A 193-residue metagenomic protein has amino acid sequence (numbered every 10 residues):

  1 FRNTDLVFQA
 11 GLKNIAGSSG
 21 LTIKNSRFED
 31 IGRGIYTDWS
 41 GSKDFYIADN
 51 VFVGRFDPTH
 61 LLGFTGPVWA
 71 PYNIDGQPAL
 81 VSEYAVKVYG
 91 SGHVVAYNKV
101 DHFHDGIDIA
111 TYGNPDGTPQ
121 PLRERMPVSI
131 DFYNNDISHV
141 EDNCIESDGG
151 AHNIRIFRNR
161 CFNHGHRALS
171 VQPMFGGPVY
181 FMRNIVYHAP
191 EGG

Functional and structural regions predicted by a protein language model:
R2-N3, S19-D30, G41-Y84, Y89-G106 (+3 more regions): Right-handed parallel beta-helix
D5, Q9-K13: Well-ordered mid-protein domain cores that form the structural environment of catalytic cofactors
I15-G17: N-terminal targeting/secretion presequences
R33: A contiguous, mid-domain pocket- or channel-lining segment that forms the substrate-recognition surface
Y36-T37: Long, hydrophobic, well-ordered secondary-structure blocks that form the structural core and pocket-lining surfaces
T111: Beta-strand-dominated lipid-handling architectures at cellular/organellar boundaries
G193: Acidic/polar loop patches that form or flank catalytic/metal-binding clefts of enzymes that bind anionic ligands
